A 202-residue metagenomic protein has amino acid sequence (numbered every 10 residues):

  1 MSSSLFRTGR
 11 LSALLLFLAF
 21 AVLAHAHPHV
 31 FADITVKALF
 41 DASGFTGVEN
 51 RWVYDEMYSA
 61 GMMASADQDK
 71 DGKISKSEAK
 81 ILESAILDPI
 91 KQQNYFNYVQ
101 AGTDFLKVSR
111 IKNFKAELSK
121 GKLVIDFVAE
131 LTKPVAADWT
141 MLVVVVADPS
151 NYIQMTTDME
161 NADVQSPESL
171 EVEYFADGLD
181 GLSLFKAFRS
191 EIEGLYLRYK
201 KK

Functional and structural regions predicted by a protein language model:
S2-A13: Bacterial N-terminal signal peptides that target proteins for export
A19-L23: N-terminal signal peptide c-region/cleavage motif recognized by signal peptidases
P28-Y54: Early extracytoplasmic/domain-onset interaction patches
H29-F31, K91-Q92, S109, S190: Short solvent-exposed loop/turn micro-motifs enriched in small/polar/acidic residues
G47, A60-A64, A137-V143: Short, hydrophobic/aromatic beta-strand segments
M57-T132: Structured domain cores in non-transmembrane regions
Q100-K202: Mature, soluble, non-transmembrane domains
